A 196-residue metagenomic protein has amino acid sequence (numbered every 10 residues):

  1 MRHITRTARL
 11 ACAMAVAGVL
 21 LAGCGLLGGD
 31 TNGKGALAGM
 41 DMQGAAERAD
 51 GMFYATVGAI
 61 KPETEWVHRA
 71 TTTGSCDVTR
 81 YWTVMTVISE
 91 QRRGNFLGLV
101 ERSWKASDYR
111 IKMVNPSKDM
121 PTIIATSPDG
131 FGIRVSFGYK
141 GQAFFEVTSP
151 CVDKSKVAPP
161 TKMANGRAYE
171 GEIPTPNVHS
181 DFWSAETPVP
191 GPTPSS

Functional and structural regions predicted by a protein language model:
R2-M14: Bacterial N-terminal signal peptides that target proteins for export
V19-G23: C-terminal motif of bacterial Sec signal peptides marking the signal peptidase cleavage site
G25-G28: Bacterial signal peptide processing site
N32-D41, A70-S103: Terminal, regulation- and interaction-focused segments at domain boundaries
G39-G58, G141-S196: Extracellularly exposed regions in secreted/surface proteins, prominently low-complexity, repeat-rich
M40, A45-W82: Early exported N-terminus immediately downstream of N-terminal targeting peptides
F96-P176: Extracytosolic low-complexity repeat regions of secreted or lipid-anchored proteins
